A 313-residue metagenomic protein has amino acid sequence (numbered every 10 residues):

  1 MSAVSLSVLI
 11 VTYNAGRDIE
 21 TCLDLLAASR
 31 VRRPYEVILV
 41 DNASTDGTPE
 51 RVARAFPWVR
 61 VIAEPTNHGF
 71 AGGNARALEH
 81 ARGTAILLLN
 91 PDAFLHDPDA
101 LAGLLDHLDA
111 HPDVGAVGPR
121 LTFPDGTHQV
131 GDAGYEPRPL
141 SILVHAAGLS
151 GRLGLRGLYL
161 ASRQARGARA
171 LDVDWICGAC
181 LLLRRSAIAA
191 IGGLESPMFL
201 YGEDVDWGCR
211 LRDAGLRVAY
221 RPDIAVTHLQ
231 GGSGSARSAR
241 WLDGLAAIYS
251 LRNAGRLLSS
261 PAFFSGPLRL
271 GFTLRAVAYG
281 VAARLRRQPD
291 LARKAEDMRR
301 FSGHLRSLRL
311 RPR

Functional and structural regions predicted by a protein language model:
D24-P34: Short, acidic, metal-binding catalytic loop of nucleotide-sugar glycosyltransferases
L25, D41-E50, T66: A conserved acidic beta->alpha catalytic loop
A63-A81, H96-D97, G103: Glycine-rich, basic loop-to-helix element that forms the pyrophosphate-binding segment of sugar-nucleotide handling
I86-L87: Short aromatic/hydrophobic "clamp" motif used to bind/position activated sugar donors
F94-D132: Conserved donor NDP-sugar-binding/catalytic core segment of glycosyltransferases
E136-V173: Short, flexible, basic/aromatic active-site loop/helix in glycosyltransferases
R166-G193, P197-A225: A short, conserved alpha-helix in the catalytic core of glycosyltransferases
D213-P289: Active-site-adjacent helix/loop segment of glycosyltransferases that harbors family-specific signature motifs
